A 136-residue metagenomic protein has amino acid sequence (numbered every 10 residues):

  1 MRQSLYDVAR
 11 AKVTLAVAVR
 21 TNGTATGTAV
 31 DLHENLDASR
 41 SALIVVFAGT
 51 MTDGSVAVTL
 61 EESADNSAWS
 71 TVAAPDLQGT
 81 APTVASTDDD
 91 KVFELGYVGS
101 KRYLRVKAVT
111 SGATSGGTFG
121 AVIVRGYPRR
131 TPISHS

Functional and structural regions predicted by a protein language model:
M1-L15, S111-S136: C-terminal interaction-tip segments
V19-D37, T50-V72, T83-D89, G112-S115 (+1 more regions): Surface-exposed ligand/attachment interfaces on beta-rich extracellular proteins
R40-L43, V98-S111: Noncatalytic modules at the cell exterior or secretory-pathway interfaces, chiefly beta-strand-rich lectin/adhesion
V45-F47: Short edge beta-strand/loop segments characteristic of extracellular beta-sandwich folds
V58-L60, V106, A121: Hydrophobic beta-strand residues in large extracellular and virion-surface proteins
A74-Q78: Acidic, glycine/polar-enriched metal-coordinating patches/loops that mediate binding to polyanionic ligands
T80-S86, K101-L104: Secondary-structure boundary/capping motif
D88-R102: Short, surface-exposed tryptophan/glycine-enriched loops that mediate extracellular molecular recognition
